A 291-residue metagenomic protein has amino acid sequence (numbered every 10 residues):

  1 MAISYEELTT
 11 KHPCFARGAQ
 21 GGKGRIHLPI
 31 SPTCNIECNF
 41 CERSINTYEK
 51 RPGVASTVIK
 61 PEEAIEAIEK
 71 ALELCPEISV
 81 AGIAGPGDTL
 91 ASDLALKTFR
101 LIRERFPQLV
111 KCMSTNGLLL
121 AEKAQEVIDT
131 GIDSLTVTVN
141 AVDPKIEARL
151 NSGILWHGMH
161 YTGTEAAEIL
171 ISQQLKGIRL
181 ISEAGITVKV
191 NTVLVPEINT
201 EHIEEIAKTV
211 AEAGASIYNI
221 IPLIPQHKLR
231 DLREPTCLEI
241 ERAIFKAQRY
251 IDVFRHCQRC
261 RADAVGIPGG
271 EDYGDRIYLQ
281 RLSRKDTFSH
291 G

Functional and structural regions predicted by a protein language model:
M1-P29, R43-V58, K70, L74-E77 (+3 more regions): N-terminal [4Fe-4S]-dependent radical SAM core
P29-N39: Cysteine-centered iron-sulfur cluster-binding motifs in ferredoxin-type domains/subunits of redox enzymes
R51-V58, N151-I154, G163-T164, L232-P235: Short glycine-enriched, charge-decorated loop/helix-capping segments at active-site entrances that position
E63-A84: Short Fe-S-cluster ligation motifs
L90-I221, Q226: Conserved AdoMet/S-adenosylmethionine-binding subsite of the radical SAM
P225-E234, A243-A247: Accessory, usually C-terminal, subdomains that scaffold auxiliary metal cofactors
L238-G291: C-terminal accessory regions of radical SAM enzymes
